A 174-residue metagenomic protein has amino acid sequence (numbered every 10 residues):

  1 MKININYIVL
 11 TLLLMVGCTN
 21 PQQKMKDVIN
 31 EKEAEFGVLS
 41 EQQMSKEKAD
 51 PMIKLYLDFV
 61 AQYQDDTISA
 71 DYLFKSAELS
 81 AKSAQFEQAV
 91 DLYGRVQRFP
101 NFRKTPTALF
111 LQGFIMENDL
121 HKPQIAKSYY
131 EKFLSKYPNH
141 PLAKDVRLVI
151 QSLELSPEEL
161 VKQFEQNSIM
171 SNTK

Functional and structural regions predicted by a protein language model:
C18-E35: Bacterial Sec signal peptide processing site at the extreme N-terminus
Q43, S80, M116-E117, E154: Residue at a conserved register position within TPR or TPR-like alpha-solenoid repeats
K46, S83, D119-L120, P157: Structural motif corresponding to the intra-repeat A-B loop/turn of tetratricopeptide repeats
F59-S69, R98-T105, L134-L148: Short solvent-exposed coil/turn linkers within tandem alpha-helical repeat scaffolds
K132-K174: Terminal, low-structured helical/coil segments at or just beyond the last alpha-helical repeat
